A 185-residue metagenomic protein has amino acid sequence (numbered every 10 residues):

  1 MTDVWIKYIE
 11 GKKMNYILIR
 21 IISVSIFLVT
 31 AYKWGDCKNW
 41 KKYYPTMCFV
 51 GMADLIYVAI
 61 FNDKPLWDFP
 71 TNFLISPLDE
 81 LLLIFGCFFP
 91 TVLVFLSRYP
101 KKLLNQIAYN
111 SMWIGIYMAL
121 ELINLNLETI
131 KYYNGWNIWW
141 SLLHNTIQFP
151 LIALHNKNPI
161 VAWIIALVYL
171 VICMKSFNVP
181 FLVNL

Functional and structural regions predicted by a protein language model:
T2-L185: Aromatic-rich, lipid-facing transmembrane alpha helices and their immediate juxtamembrane interface loops in integral
